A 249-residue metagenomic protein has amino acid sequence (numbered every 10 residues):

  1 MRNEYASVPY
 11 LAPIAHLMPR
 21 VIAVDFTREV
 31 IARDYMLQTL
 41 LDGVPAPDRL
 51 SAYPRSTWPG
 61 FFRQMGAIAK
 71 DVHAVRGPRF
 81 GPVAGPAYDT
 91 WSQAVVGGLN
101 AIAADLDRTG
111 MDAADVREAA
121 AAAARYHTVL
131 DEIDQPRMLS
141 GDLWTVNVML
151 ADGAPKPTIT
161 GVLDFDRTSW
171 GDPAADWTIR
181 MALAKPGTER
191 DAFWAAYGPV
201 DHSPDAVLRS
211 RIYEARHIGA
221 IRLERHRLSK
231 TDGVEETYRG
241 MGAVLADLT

Functional and structural regions predicted by a protein language model:
M1-V96, A101, D105-G110: ATP-binding pocket architecture of kinase catalytic cores
N3-A6, A67, A121, I179 (+2 more regions): Generic recognition of well-ordered alpha-helical segments within structured catalytic/regulatory domains
V21, A120-A175: Active-site acidic catalytic loop and adjacent metal/ATP-binding pocket of ATP-dependent phosphoryl transfer enzymes
L41-D42, D152-A154, K185: Short loop segments at secondary-structure junctions
P54-R55, P155, W177-R180: Glycine-rich, phosphate-binding/catalytic loops in enzymes
R63, N100-A104, E132, R167-T249: Helix-rich C-terminal or lid/interface subdomains of diverse kinases
A103, A119-A120: Helix-loop-beta hinge of the Bergerat
